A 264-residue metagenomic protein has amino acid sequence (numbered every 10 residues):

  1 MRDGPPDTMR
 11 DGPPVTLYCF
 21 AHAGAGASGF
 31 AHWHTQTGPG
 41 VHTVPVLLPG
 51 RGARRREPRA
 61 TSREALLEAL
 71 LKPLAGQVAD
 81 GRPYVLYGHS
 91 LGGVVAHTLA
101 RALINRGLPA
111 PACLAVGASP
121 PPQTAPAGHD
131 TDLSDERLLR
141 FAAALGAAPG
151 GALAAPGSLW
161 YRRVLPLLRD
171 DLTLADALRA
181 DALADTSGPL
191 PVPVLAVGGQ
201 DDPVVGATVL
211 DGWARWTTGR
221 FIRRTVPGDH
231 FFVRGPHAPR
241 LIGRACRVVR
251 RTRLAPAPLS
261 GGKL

Functional and structural regions predicted by a protein language model:
M1-L264: Non-catalytic, mobile gating and regulatory segments of ester bond hydrolases
